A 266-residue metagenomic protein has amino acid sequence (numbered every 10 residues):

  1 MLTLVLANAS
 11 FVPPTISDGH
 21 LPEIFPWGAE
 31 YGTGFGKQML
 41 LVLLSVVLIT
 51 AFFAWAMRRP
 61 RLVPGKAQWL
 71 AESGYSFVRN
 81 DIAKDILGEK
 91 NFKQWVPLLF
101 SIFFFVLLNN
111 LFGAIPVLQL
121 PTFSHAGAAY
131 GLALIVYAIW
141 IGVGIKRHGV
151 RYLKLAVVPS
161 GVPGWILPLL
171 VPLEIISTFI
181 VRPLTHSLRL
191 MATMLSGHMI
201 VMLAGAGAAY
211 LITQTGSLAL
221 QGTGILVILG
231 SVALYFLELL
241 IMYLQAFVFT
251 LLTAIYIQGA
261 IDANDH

Functional and structural regions predicted by a protein language model:
L2-H266: Selective transmembrane helix interface/packing segments
